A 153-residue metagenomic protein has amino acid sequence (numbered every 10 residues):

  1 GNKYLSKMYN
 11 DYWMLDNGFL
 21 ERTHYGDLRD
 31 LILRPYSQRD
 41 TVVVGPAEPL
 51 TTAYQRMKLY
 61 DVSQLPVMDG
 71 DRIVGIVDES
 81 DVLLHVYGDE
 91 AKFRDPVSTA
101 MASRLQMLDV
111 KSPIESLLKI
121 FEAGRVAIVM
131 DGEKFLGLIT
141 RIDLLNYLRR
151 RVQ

Functional and structural regions predicted by a protein language model:
G1-D30: PLP-dependent amino-acid enzyme catalytic core
G26-T41, F93-L105: Bateman (tandem CBS) regulatory domains
V42-D61, M68-D69, V86, Q106-R125 (+2 more regions): The conserved cystathionine-beta-synthase
E79-D89: Structured interaction and signal-relay segments at domain junctions
L83, S98-M101, L145: Conserved protein kinase catalytic domain
